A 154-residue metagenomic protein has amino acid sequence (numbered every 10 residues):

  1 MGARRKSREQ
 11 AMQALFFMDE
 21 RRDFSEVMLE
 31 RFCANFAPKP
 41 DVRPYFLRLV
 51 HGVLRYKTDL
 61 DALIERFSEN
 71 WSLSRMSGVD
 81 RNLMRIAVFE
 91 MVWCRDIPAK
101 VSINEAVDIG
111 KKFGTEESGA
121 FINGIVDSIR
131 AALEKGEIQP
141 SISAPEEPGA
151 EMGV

Functional and structural regions predicted by a protein language model:
M1-V154: N-terminal interaction/assembly modules
